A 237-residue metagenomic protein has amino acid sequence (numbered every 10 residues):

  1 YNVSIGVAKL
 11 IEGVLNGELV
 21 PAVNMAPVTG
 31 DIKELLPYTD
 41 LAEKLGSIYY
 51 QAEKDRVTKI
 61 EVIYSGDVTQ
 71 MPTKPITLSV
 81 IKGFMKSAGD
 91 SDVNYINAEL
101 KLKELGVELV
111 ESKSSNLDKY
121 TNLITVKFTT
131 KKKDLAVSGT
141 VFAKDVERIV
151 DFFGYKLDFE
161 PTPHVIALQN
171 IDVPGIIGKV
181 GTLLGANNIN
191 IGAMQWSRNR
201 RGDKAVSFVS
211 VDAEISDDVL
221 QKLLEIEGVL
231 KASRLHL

Functional and structural regions predicted by a protein language model:
Y1-V20: Internal hydrophobic alpha-helix adjacent to the cofactor/substrate pocket in enzyme cavities
A22-T69, T73-L237: A conserved regulatory-domain signal marking ACT and ACT-like small-molecule sensing domains and adjacent regulatory
